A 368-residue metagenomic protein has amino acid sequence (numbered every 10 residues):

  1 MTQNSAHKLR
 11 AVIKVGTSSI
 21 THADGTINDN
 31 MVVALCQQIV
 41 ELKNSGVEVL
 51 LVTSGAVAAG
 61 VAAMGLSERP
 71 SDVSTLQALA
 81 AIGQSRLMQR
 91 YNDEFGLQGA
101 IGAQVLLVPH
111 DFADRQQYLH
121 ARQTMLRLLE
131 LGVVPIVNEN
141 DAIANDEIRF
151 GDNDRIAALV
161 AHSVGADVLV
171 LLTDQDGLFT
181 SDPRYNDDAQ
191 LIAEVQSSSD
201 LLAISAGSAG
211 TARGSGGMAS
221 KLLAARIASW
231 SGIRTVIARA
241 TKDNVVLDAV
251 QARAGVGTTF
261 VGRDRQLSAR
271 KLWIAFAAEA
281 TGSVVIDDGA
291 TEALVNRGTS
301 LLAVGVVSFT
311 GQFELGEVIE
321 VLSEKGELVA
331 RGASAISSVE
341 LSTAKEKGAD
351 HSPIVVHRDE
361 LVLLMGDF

Functional and structural regions predicted by a protein language model:
T2-I101, V105-F368: C-terminal catalytic "cap/lid" subdomain
